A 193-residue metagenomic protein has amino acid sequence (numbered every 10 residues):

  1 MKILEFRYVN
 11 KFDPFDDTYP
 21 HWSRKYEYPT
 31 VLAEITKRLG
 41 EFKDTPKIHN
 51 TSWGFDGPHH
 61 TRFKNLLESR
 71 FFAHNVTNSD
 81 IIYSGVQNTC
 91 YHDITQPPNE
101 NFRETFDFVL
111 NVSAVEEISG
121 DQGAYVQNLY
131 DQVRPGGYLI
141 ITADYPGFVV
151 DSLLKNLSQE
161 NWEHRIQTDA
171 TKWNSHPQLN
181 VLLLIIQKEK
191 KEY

Functional and structural regions predicted by a protein language model:
M1-G40: Class I SAM-dependent methyltransferase Rossmann-like catalytic core, especially the SAM/SAH-binding loop
H49-P97: Class I SAM-dependent methyltransferase SAM/SAH-binding core
T95-V109: A short acidic, Gly/Pro-enriched loop at the edge of an enzyme's catalytic core that lines a small-molecule cofactor
D107-D121: A short SAM/SAH-binding and catalytic strip from SAM-dependent methyltransferases
G123-Y138: A short glycine-rich, Lys/Arg-flanked "PGG" loop and its adjoining helix->strand segment in the class I
I141-G147: Acidic carboxylate diad motif detector
F148-N174, Q178: Conserved Class I S-adenosyl-L-methionine
A170-Y193: Core SAM-dependent methyltransferase catalytic element
